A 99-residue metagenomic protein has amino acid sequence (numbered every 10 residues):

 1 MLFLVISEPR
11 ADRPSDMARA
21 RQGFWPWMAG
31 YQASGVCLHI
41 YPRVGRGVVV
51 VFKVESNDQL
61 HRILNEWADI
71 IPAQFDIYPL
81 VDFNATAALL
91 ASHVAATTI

Functional and structural regions predicted by a protein language model:
M1-I99: Conserved, structured core segments of small domains
